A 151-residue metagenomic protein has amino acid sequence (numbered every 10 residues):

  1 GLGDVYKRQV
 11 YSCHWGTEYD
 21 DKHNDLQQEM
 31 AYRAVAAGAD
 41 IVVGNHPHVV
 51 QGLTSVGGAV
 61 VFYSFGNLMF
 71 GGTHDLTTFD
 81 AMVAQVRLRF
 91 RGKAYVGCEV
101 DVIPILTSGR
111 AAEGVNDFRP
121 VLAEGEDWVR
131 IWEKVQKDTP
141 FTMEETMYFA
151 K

Functional and structural regions predicted by a protein language model:
G1-Y6: Short, small-residue-biased leader/transition segments that mark boundaries at the very start of proteins
K7, A39, G58-V60, A94-G97: A generic structural signal for alpha->beta connector loops
Y11-C13: Extended, well-folded interaction surfaces typified by the phenylalanyl-tRNA synthetase beta subunit core
E18: Active-site-proximal loop/hinge segments that shape catalytic or ion-binding/gating pockets
H23-A84: Conserved beta-sheet core of the metallophosphoesterase superfamily
T77-K151: A short C-terminal boundary segment appended to hydrolase-like catalytic domains
